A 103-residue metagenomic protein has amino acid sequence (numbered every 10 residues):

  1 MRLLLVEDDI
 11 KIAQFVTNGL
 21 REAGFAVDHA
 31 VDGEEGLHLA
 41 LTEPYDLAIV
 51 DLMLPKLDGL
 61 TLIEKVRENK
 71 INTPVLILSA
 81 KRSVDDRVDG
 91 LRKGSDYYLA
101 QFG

Functional and structural regions predicted by a protein language model:
M1-G103: N-terminal/domain-start alpha-helical segments
